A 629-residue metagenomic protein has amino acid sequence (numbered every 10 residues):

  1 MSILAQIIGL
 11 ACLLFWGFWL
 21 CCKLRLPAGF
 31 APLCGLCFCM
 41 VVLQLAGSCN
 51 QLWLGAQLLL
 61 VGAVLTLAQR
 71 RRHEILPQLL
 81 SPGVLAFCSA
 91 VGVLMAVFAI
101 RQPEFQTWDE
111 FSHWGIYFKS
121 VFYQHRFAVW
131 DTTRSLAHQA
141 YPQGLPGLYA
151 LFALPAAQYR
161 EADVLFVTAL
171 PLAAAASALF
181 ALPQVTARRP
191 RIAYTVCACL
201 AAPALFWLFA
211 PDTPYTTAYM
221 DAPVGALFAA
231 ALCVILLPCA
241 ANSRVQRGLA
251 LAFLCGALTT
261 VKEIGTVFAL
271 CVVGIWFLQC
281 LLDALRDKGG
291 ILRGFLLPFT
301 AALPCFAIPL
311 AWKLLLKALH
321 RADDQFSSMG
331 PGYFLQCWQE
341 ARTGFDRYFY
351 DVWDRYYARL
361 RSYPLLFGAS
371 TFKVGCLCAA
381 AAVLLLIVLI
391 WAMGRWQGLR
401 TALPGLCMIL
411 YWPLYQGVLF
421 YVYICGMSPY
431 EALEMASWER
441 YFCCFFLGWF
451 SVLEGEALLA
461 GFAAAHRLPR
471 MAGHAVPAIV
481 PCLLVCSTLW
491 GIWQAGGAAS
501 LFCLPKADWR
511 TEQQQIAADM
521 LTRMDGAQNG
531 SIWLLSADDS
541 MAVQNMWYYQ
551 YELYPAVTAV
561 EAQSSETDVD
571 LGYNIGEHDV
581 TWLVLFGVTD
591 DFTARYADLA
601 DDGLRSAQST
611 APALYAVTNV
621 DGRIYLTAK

Functional and structural regions predicted by a protein language model:
M1-L79: Membrane-embedded, hydrophobic transmembrane alpha-helices
V41-G47, R247-E263, V267-G274: Membrane-interface alpha helices of multi-pass inner-membrane proteins
S81-M95, F253-C255, D287-A318, C407-M408: Hydrophobic alpha-helical membrane-interfacial segments at the cytosolic entry of transmembrane helices
V93-Y194: Active-site lumenal/periplasmic loops and adjacent helix-entry segments of GT-C-fold, multi-pass membrane
Q102-E104, L278-L282, R293-I387: Membrane-lumen/periplasm interface segments of specific transmembrane helices in polyprenyl phosphate-linked
K119, M220-F228, V267-F268, P429-A460: Hydrophobic/aromatic-rich transmembrane helices and adjacent perimembrane loops
T195, V245-C255, V273-G274, G294-A307 (+2 more regions): Signature aromatic-anchored transmembrane alpha helix within multi-pass, membrane-resident enzymes that catalyze glycan
V485-M546: Membrane-embedded, lumen/periplasm-facing catalytic core of multi-pass transferases that use lipid-linked donors
